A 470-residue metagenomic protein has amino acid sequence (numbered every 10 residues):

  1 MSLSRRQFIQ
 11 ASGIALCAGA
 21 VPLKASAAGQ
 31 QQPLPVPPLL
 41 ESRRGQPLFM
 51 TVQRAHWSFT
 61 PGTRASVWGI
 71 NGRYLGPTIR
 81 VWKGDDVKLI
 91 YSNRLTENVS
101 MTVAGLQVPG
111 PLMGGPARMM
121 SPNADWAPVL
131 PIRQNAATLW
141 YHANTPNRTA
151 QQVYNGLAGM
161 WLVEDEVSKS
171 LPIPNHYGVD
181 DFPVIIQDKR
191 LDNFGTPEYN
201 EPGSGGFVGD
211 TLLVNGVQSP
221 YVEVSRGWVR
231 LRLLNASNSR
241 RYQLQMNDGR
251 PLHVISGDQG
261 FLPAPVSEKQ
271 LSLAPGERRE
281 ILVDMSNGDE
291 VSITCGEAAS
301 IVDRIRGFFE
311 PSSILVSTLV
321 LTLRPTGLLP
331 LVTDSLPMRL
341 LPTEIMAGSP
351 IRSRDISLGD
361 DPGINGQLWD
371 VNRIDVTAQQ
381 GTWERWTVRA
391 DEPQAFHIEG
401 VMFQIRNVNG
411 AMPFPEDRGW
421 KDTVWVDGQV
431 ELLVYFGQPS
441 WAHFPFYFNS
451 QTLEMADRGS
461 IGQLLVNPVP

Functional and structural regions predicted by a protein language model:
M1-L3: Secretory targeting signals
R5-R6, R232: Short, cationic motifs built from Arg/Lys/His that form the positively charged side of catalytic pockets
Q7-A27: N-terminal export signals
S26-A274, I281, N287, S317-D334 (+4 more regions): Histidine-centered copper-binding motifs that mark active-site loops of extracellular/periplasmic copper enzymes
P61, V103-G105, P111-P116, M120 (+2 more regions): Active-site pocket scaffolds in enzymes
L139-H142, G288-A299, W441-T452: Short, surface-exposed ligand- or partner-binding patches at beta-edge/loop junctions that are enriched in aromatics
D289-V320, A456-G459: Terminal connector regions
